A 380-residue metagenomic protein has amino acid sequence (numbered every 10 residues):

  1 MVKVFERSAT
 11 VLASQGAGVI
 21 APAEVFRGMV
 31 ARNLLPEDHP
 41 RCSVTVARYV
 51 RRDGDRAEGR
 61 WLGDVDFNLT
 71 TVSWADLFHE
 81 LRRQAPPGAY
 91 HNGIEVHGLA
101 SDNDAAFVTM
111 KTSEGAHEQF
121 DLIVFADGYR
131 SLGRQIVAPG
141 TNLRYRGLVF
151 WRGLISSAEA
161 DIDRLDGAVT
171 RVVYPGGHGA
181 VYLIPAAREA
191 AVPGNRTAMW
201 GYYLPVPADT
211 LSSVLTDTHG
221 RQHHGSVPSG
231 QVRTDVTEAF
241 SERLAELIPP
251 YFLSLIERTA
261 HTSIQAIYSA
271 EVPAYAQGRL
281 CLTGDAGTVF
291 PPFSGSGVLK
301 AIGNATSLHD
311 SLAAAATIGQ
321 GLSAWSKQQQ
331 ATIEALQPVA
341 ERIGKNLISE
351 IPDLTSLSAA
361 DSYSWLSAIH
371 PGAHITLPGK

Functional and structural regions predicted by a protein language model:
M1-S8, V124-F125, W200, E257-R342: Conserved mid-domain beta->alpha element of the FAD-binding
S8-P87, G93, H97, N346-L347: Active-site-adjacent segment of FAD-dependent monooxygenases/related oxidoreductases
V11-L12, L132-G133, V289-P291: Catalytic P-loop NTPase motifs of RecA-like helicase/translocase cores
Q15-G16, R32-N33, I136-V137, S294 (+1 more regions): Short, flexible helix/strand-to-coil boundary loops that buttress conserved ligand/catalytic motifs in alpha/beta
E37-P40, D55-R56, E246, P250-S254 (+2 more regions): C-terminal helical "tail/cap" subdomain of flavin- and related membrane-associated enzymes
N68, H79-R243: Conserved FAD-binding catalytic core of PHBH/FMO-like flavoproteins
V214-Q277, C281-T283: Flexible internal linker/loop segments at domain or repeat junctions
